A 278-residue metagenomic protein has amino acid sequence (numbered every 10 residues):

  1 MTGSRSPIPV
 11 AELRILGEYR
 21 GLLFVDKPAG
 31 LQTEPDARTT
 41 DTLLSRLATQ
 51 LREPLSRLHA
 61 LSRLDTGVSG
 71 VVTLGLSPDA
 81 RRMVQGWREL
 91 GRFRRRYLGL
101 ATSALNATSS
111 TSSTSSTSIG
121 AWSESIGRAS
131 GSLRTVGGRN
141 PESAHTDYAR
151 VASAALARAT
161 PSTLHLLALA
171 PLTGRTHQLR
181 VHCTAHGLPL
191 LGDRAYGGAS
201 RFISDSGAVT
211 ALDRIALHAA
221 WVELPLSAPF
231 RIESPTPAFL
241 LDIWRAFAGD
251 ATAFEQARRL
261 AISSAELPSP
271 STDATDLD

Functional and structural regions predicted by a protein language model:
M1-G17, G21, P28-T33, S112 (+1 more regions): Pseudouridine synthases involved in rRNA/tRNA modification
D26, T73, G99, Y148 (+2 more regions): Residue-level signal for inorganic ion chemistry
L31-S45, M83, A101-H165: Glycine- and acidic-residue-rich catalytic/RNA-contacting loop of pseudouridine synthases
T39-L43, A48, R88-R96: A short alpha->loop->secondary-structure connector
L55-R92, Q178: Glycine/acidic-rich beta-strand-loop module
S62-R63, G138-N140, A211-R214: Short Gly/Pro-enriched turn/cap motifs at secondary-structure boundaries
G86-W87, S125, H182, D193: Residue-level signal for well-ordered alpha-helical positions
R175-C183: Short beta-strand segments enriched for Tyr within beta-sheet-rich domains, predominantly fibronectin type III
